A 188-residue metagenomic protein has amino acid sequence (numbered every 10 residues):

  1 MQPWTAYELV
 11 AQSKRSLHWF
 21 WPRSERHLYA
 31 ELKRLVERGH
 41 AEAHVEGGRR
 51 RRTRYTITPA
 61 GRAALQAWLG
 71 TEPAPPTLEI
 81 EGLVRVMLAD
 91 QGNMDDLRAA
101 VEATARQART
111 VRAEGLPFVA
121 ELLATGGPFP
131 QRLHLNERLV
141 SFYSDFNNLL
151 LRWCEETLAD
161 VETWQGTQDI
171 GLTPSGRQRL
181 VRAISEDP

Functional and structural regions predicted by a protein language model:
M1-E79: Basic helix-turn-helix/winged-helix DNA-binding cores and closely related short helical interaction motifs
A67-P117: Amphipathic alpha-helical dimerization/coiled-coil segments that flank or bridge DNA-binding/regulatory modules
D90, V119-G127, V161, Q165: Secondary-structure edge/capping motif, primarily at the C-terminal ends of alpha-helices and the immediately following
R98, A105, R109-R112, L116-V119 (+4 more regions): Heptad-repeat amphipathic alpha-helical coiled-coil interaction surface used for oligomerization/assembly
P117-L139: Acidic interhelical loop/turn segments
L158-S175: Long amphipathic alpha-helical coiled-coil segments
I170-P188: Short, charged, intrinsically disordered terminal tails
